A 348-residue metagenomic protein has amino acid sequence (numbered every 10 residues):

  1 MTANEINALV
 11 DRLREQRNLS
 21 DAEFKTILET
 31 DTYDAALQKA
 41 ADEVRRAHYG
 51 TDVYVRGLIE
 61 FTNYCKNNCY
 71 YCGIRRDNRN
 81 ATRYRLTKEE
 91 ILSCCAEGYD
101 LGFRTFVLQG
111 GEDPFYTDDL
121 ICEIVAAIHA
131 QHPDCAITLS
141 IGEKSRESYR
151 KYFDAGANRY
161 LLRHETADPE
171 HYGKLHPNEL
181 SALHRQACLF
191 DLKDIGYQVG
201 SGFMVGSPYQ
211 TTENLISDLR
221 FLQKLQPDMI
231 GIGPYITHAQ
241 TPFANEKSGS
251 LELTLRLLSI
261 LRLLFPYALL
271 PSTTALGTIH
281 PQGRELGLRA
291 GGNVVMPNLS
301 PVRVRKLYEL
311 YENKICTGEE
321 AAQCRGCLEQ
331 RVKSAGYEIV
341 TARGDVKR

Functional and structural regions predicted by a protein language model:
M1-T32, Y99, Q223-R348: Auxiliary Fe-S-binding modules of radical SAM enzymes
N18-V53: An N-cap/entry alpha-helix motif that binds or orients negatively charged groups
A41, C69, L108, L162 (+4 more regions): Conserved, mostly hydrophobic/aromatic
G50-E90: Canonical Radical SAM [4Fe-4S] cluster-binding loop centered on the CxxxCxxC motif and its immediate flanking residues
R56-I59, R79, V107-D118, E170 (+2 more regions): Glycine-rich, proline-tolerant flexible connector loops at the mouths of alpha/beta enzymes
R76-L92, G98-D119, V125, H129-L189 (+2 more regions): Core AdoMet radical
Y116-I141, S181-Q198, E246-A268, E320-V332: Alpha-helix-loop-beta-strand connector modules within alpha/beta enzyme cores
S145-Y152, P208-L222, T278-R289: Catalytic cores of alpha/beta
